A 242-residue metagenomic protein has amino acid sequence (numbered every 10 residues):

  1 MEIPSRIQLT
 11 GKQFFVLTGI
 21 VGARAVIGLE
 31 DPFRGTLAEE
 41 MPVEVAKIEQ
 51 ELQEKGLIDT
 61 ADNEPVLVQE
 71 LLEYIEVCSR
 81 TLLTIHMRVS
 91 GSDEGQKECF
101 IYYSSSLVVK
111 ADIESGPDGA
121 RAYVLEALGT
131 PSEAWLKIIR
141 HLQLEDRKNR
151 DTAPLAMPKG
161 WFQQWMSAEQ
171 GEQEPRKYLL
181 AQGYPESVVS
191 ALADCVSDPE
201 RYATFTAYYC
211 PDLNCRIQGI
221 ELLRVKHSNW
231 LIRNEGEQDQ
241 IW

Functional and structural regions predicted by a protein language model:
M1-Q53, L57-E76: Short, amphipathic alpha-helical interface elements at domain boundaries that mediate macromolecular binding
R6-I7, C99-Y102, L222-L223: A general structural signal for short secondary-structure junctions and capping/turn motifs
K12-V16, K47, E70, E133-K137 (+4 more regions): Exposed alpha-helical structural elements
I20, Y74, K137-H141, C195: Residues that form generic nucleotide/phosphate-binding pockets
V45, K55, D59-V108, D112-W135: Accessory beta->alpha helical hairpin/"wing" motif in late/C-terminal subdomains of nucleic-acid enzymes
K55, E64-E73, Q164-F205: A short-motif feature that recognizes glycine-rich, charge-decorated loops that bind or process nucleotide phosphates
I113-Q182: Surface-exposed beta-loop interaction hotspot
S197-W242: Extended, charged low-complexity segments that frequently continue into or abut oligomerization scaffolds
